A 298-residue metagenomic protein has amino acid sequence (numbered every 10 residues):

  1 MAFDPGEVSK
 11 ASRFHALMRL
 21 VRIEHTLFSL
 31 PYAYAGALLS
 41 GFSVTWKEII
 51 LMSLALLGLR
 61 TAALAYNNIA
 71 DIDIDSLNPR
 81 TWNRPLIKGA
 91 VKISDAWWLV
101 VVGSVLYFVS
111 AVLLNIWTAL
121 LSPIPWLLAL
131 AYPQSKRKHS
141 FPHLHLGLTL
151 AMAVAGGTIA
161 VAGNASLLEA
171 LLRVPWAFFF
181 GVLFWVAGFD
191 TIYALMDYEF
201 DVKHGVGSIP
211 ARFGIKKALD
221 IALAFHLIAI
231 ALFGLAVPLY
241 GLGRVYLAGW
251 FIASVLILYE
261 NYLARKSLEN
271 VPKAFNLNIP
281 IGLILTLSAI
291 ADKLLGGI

Functional and structural regions predicted by a protein language model:
M1-I298: Multi-pass alpha-helical membrane architecture of UbiA-family and related isoprenoid/lipid prenyltransferases
